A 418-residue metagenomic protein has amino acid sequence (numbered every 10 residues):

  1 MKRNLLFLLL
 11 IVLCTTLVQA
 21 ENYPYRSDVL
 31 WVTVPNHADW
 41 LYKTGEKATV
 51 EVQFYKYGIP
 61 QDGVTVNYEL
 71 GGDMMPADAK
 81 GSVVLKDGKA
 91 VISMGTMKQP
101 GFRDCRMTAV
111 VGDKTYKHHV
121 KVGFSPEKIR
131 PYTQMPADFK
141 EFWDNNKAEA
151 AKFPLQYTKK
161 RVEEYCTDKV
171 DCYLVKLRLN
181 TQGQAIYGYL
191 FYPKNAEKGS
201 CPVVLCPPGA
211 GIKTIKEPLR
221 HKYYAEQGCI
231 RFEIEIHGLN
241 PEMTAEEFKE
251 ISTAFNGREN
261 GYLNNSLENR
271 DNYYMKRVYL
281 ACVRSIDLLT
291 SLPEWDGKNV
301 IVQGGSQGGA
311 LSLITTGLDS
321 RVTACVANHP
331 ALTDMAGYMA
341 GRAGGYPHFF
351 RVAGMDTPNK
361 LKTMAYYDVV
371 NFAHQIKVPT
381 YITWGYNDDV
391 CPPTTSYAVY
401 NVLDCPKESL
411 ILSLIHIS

Functional and structural regions predicted by a protein language model:
E21-V170: N-terminal targeting or regulatory segments adjacent to alpha/beta-hydrolase or S9 domains
L155-A196: N-terminal cap/lid segment of alpha/beta-hydrolase-fold proteins
G199-G209: Short beta-strand element of the alpha/beta-hydrolase
A210-L280, G337-G344: Cap/lid segment of the alpha/beta-hydrolase catalytic domain
M243-E247, G309-T357: Hydrolase active-site cap/lid region
G261-I301, G305: Gly/Ser-rich "nucleophile elbow"/oxyanion-hole loop immediately N-terminal to the catalytic nucleophile in hydrolases
I376, I382-W384: Short beta-strand/loop motif that positions the catalytic acidic residue of the alpha/beta-hydrolase fold
I415-I417: Conserved small/polar residues in nucleotide/adenosyl-binding loops
